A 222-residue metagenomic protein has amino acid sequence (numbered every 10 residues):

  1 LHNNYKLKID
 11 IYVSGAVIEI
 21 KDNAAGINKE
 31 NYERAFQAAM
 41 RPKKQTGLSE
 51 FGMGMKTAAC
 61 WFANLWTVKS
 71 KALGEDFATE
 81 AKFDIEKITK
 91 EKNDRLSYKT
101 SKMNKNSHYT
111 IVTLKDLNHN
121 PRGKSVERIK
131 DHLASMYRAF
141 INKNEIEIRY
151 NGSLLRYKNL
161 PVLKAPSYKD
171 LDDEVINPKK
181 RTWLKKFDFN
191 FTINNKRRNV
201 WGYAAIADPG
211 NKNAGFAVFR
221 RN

Functional and structural regions predicted by a protein language model:
L1-T46, K87: Conserved beta-strand-loop-beta-strand hairpin that lines the nucleotide-binding pocket of ATP/GTP-utilizing enzymes
D10-Y12, A59-C60, F219: Well-ordered beta-strand positions
D10-Y12, S101-N104, D208-G210: Replace "in large, NTP-powered and nucleic-acid-processing enzymes" with "in large, NTP-powered factors and other
I11, E75-E86, R198-I206: Broad, structure-driven detector of short, well-ordered beta-strand segments within folded domains
V13, S70, L114-D116, G202-A204 (+1 more regions): Flexible glycine-/small-residue-rich
N23, K71, N159-L160: Surface loops and adjacent helix of pleckstrin homology
P42-R156: GHKL-type ATPase core
D131, E145-N222: GHKL/Bergerat-fold ATPase module in large chromosome/replication-associated machines
